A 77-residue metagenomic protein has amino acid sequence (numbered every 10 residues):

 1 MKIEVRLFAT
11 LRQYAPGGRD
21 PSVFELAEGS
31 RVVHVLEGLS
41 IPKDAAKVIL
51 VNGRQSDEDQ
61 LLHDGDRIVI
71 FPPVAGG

Functional and structural regions predicted by a protein language model:
M1-G76: Ubiquitin-like/PB1-type beta-grasp interaction modules and other compact soluble beta-rich domains
